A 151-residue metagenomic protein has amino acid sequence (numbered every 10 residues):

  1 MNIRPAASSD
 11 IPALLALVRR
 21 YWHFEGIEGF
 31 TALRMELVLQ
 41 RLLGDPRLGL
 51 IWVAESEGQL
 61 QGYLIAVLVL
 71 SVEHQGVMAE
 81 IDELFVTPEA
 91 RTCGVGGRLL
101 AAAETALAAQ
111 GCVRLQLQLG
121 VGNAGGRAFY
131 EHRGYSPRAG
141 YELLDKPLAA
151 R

Functional and structural regions predicted by a protein language model:
M1-N2: Extreme N-terminal starter segment of soluble prokaryotic enzymes
P5-P12, A16-G76, D82, L100 (+3 more regions): Acetyl-CoA-dependent GNAT
A6, L84-V86, L119: Hydrophobic adenine-recognition pocket in adenosine-nucleotide-binding enzymes
V86, T92-T105, H132: Conserved acetyl-CoA-binding loop-helix of GNAT-fold acetyltransferases
R91, L117-G126, D145-A149: Conserved beta-strand-loop-alpha-helix junction that forms the acyl-donor binding cleft
A108-L119: Conserved GNAT acetyl-CoA-binding A-motif
G125, F129-P137: Short acidic, glycine/proline-enriched helix-loop-strand junctions
